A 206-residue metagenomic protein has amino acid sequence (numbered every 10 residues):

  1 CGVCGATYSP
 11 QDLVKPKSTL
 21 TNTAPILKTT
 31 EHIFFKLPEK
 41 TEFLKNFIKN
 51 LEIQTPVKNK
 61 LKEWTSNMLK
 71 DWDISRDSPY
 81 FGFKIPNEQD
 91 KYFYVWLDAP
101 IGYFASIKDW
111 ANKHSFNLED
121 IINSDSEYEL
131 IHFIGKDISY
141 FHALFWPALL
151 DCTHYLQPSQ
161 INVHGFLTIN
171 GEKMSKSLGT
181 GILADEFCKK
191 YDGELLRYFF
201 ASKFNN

Functional and structural regions predicted by a protein language model:
C4, V14-N206: Structured secondary-structure scaffolds
Q11: Nucleotide-state-sensitive switch-loop elements of NTP-binding domains
